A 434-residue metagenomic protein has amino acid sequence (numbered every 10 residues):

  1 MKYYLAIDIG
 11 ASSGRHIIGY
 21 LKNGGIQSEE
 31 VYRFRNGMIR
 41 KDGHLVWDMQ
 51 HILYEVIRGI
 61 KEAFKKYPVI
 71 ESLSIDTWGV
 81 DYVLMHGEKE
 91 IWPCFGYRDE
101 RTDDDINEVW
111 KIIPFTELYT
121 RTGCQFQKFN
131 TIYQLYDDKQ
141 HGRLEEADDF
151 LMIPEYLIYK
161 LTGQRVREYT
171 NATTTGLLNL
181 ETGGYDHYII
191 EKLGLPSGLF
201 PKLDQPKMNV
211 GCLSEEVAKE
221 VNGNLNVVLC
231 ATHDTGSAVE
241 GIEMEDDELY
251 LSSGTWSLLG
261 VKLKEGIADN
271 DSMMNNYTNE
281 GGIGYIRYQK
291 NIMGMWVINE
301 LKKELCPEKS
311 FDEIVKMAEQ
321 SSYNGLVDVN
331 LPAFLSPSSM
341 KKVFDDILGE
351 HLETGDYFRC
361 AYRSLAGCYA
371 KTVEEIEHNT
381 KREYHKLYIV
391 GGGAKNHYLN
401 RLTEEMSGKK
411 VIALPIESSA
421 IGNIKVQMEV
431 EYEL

Functional and structural regions predicted by a protein language model:
M1-P93, E146, A218-V227, R401 (+1 more regions): N-terminal glycine/serine-rich phosphate-binding loop of ATP-dependent small-molecule kinases, especially carbohydrate
L5-A6, I18, W110-T122, Y136-D148 (+9 more regions): Active-site core segments that coordinate phosphate-bearing ligands/cofactors across diverse enzyme families
D42-L45, F115-Q125, L199: Short glycine/proline- and acidic residue-enriched helix-loop micro-motifs that form flexible lids or anion-recognition
K65-Y97, Q125-F129, I158-N179, K202-Q205: Short beta-strand-loop/turn "lid" adjacent to the catalytic site in phosphate-handling enzymes
V69-T77, D149, K202, N379-G392: Short glycine-rich phosphate-binding loop at a beta-alpha junction
D76-D81, P206-K207, S253-W256, K386-A394: Glycine-rich beta-strand-to-loop/alpha-helix junction loops that act as flexible
G96-I112: Short alpha-helix plus adjacent loop in nuclease-associated cores
